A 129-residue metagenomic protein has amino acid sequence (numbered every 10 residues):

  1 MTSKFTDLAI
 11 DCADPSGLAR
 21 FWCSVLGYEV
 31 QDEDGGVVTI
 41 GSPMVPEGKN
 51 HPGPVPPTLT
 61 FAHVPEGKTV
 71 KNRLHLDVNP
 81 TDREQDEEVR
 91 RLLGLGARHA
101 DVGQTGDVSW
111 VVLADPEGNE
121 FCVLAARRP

Functional and structural regions predicted by a protein language model:
M1-A19, L74, R127-P129: N-terminal beta-strand motif that seeds the catalytic metal site of vicinal oxygen chelate
D11-P56, G94, D107: Core segments of cupin and vicinal oxygen chelate
A13-P15, L76-E117: Vicinal oxygen chelate
W22, E117-F121: Short, glycine-anchored, charge-dense loop/turn motifs used at functional sites
G41-V45, L113-P116, A126: Active-site beta-strand termini and strand-to-loop segments that position acidic
P57-A62, V112, F121-C122: Conserved beta-strand in the GNAT
D107, C122, A126-P129: Short, charged, intrinsically disordered terminal tails
